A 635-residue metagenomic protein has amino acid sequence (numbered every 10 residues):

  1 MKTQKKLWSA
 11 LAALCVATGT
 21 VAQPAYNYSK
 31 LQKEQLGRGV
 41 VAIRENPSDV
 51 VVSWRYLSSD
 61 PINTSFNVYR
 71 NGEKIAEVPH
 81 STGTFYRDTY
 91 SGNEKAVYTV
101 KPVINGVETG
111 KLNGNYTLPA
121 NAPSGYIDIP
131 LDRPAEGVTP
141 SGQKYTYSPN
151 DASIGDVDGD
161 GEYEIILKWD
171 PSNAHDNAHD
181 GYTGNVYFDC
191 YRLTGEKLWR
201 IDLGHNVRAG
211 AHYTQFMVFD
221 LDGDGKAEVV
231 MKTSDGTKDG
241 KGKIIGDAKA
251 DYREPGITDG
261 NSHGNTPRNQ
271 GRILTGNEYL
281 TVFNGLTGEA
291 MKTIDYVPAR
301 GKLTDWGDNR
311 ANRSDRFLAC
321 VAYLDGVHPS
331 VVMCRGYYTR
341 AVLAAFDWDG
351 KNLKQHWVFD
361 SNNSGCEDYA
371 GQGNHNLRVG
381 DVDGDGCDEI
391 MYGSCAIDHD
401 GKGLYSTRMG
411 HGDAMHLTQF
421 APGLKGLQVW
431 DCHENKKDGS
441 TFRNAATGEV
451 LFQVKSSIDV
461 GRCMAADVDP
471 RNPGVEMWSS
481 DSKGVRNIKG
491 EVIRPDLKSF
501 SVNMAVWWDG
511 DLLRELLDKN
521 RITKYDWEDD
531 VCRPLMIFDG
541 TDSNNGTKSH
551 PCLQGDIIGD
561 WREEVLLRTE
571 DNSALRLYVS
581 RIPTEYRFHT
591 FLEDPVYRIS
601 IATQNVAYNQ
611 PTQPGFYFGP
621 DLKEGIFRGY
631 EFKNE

Functional and structural regions predicted by a protein language model:
K2-L11: Bacterial N-terminal signal peptides that target proteins for export
T20-P24: Boundary at the C-terminal end of the N-terminal hydrophobic targeting segment
A25-E34: Proline/serine/threonine-rich low-complexity linkers at boundaries of modular beta-sandwich domains
K33-G37, P47-D49, Y56, P61 (+1 more regions): Beta-propeller-forming repeat regions
A42-N46: Short, solvent-exposed loop/linker segments at the N-terminal edge of repeated beta-sheet extracellular domains
L57-N71: Solvent-exposed loop/turn segments flanking beta-strands in beta-repeat/beta-sandwich domains
K74-A76: Ser/Thr-rich low-complexity repeats and stalk/linker segments
